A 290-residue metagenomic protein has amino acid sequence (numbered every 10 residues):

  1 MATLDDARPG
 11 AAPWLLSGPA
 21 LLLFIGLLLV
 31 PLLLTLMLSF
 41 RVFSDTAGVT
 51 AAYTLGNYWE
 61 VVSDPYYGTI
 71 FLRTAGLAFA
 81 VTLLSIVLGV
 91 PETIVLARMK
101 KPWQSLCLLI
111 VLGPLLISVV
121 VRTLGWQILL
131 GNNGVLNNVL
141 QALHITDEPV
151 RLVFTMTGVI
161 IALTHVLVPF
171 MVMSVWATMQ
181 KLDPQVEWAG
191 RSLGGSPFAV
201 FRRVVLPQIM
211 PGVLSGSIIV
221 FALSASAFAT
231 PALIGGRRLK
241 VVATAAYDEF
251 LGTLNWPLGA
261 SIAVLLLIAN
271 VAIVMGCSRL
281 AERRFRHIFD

Functional and structural regions predicted by a protein language model:
M1-G10: Short, Lys/Arg-rich, polar N-terminal cytosolic tail immediately upstream of the first transmembrane signal-anchor
P9-T46, V61-Q180, V204-F228, G235 (+1 more regions): Membrane-water interface segments at the C-terminal ends of transmembrane alpha-helices in multi-pass inner-membrane
A47-A51, F228-L254, D290: Glycine-rich helix-loop "coupling/hinge" segments at transmembrane-helix boundaries in multipass transporters
Y53-V62: A short amphipathic helical element positioned immediately N-terminal to and/or at the very start of a transmembrane
K100-K101, G194, N255: A helix-boundary/kink motif common to multi-pass secondary transporters, especially Major Facilitator Superfamily
V186, L280-D290: Short cytosolic juxtamembrane segments of multi-pass membrane proteins
G190: The alpha-helix within a helix-turn-helix
L193-G194, P207: Glycine/proline-centered hinge or cleavage motifs at structural transition points of membrane proteins
